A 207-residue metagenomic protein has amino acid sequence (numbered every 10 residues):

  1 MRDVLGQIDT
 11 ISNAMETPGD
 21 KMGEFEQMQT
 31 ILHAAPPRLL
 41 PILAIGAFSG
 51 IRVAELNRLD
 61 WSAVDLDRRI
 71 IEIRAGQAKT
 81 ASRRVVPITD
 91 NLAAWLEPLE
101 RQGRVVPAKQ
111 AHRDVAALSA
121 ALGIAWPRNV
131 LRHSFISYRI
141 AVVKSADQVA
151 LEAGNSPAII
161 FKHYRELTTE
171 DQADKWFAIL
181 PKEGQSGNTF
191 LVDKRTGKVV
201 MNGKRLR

Functional and structural regions predicted by a protein language model:
D3-V53, N57, A78-K79, R207: Basic, Lys/Arg- and aromatic-enriched nucleic-acid-binding interface segment
D9, I70-E72: General beta-strand recognition
M22, I73-T80, A93, A146 (+1 more regions): Catalytic-site neighborhood detector that most strongly recognizes the C-terminal catalytic loop/helix of tyrosine
L32-L40, S49, V86, A94-A108 (+4 more regions): Short, basic (Lys/Arg/His-rich) helix/loop patches that form interaction surfaces in the mid-to-C-terminal regions
R52, D60-S62, S156: Short coil/turn motifs that cap or connect alpha-helices
R68, D90-L92, P98-Q102, I159-K162 (+1 more regions): C-terminal secondary-structure termini that scaffold catalytic or DNA-interacting sites
I70, R83-V85: Well-ordered beta-strand positions in beta-sheet-rich domains
